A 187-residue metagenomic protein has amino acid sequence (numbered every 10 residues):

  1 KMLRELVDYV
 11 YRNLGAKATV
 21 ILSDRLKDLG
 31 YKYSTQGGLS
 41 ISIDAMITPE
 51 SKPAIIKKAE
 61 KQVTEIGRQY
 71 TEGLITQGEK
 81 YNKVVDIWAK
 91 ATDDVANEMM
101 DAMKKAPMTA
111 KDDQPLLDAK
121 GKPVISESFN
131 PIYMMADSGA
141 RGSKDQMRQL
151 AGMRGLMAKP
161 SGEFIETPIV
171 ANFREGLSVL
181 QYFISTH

Functional and structural regions predicted by a protein language model:
K1-G78, Q146-S185: Feature marking long nucleic-acid-engaging regions of large polymerase/nuclease enzymes
G78-A151: Gly/Pro-rich turn-and-neighbor structural signature
